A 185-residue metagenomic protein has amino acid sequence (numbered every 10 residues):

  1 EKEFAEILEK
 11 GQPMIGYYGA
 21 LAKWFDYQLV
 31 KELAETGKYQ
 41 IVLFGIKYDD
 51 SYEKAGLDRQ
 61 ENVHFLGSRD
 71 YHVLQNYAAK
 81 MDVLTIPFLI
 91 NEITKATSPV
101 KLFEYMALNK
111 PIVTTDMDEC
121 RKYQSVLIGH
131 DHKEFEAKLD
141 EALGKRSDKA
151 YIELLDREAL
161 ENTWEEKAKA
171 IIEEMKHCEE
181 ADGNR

Functional and structural regions predicted by a protein language model:
F4, V30, E53-K54, Y71-L74 (+3 more regions): Acidic, amphipathic alpha-helical patches
E6-F25, V30-K31, K38-F44, L160: Conserved donor-binding/catalytic core segment of Leloir-type glycosyltransferases
E9-Q12, G45, S51-A78: Nucleotide-activated donor-binding/catalytic signature segment of Leloir-type glycosyltransferases, i.e., the conserved
G45-E53, I112-E119: Short, polar loop motifs at secondary-structure junctions
H72-Y77, L84-M106, T114-S125: Nucleotide-sugar-dependent
R121-A142: Change "using UDP/GDP/dTDP sugars" to "using nucleotide sugars
S147-E179: A charged, aromatic-enriched C-terminal amphipathic alpha-helix characteristic of glycosyltransferases across folds
